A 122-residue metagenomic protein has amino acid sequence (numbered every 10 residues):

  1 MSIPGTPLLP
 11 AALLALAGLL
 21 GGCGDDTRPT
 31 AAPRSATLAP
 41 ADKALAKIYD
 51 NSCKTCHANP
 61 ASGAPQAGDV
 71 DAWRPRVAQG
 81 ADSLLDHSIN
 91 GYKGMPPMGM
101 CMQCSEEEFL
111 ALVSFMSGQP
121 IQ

Functional and structural regions predicted by a protein language model:
M1-G22: Sec-dependent bacterial lipoprotein signal peptides
A17, K47-D50, I89, M98: Processing junctions and N-termini across compartments
C23-T27: Bacterial signal peptide processing site
A32-K54, V70, P75: Post-signal peptide N-terminal segment of mature Sec-exported envelope proteins
A44, I48, A72, S83 (+2 more regions): Extracytoplasmic/secreted proteins, especially bacterial periplasmic and envelope-associated proteins
Y49-N59, L112, M116: The canonical Cys-X-X-Cys-His
A58-D86: Gly/Gly-Pro-rich "capping" loops immediately C-terminal to redox-active cysteine motifs in periplasmic/lumenal
P65-Q66, H87-P120: Axial heme c-ligation environment in periplasmic c-type cytochrome domains
